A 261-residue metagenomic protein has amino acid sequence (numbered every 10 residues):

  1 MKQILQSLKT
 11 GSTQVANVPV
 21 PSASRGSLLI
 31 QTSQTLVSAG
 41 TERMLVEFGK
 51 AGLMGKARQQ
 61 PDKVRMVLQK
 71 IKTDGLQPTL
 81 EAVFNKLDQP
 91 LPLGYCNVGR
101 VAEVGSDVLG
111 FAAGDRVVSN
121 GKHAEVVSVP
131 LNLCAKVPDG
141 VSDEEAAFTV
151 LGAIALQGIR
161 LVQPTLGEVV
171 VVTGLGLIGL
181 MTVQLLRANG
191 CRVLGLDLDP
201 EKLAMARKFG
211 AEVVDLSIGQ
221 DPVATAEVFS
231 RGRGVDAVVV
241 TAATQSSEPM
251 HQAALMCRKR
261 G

Functional and structural regions predicted by a protein language model:
M1-N85, Q89, G121: Short N-terminal strand-loop motif that marks the start of NAD(P)H/FAD-dependent oxidoreductase cofactor-binding domains
S24, S38, A112-A113, P130 (+2 more regions): Residue-level recognition of short, solvent-exposed, well-ordered loop/turn junctions that link secondary-structure
Q31, R100-A102, R192: Residues located in well-ordered beta-strands
Q34, D115-R116, V126, V169 (+1 more regions): Residue-level marker of beta-strand positions
P78-L87, C96-N120: A glycine-/small-residue-rich N-terminal strand-loop-strand element that serves as the cofactor-binding glycine loop
P92-Y95, N120-N132: A structural motif shared across PLP-dependent enzymes of the aminotransferase-like
S142-G219: Mid-domain Rossmann-like dinucleotide-binding core that forms the NAD(H)/NADP(H) cofactor-binding site
P164, A204, F209-G261: Glycine-rich cofactor phosphate-binding loops and adjacent beta1-alpha1 units of small-molecule cofactor enzyme domains
